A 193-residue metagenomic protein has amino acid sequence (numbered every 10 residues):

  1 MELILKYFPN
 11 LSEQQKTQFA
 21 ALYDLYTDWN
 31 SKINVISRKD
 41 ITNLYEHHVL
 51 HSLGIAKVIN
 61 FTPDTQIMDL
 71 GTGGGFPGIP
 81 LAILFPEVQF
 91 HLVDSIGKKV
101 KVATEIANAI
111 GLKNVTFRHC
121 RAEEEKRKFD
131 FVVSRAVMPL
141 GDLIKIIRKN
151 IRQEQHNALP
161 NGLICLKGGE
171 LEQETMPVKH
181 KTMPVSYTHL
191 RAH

Functional and structural regions predicted by a protein language model:
M1-Y23: N-terminal auxiliary segments of SAM/dcSAM-dependent transferases
N30, I106-A107, I151: Conserved hydrophobic residues forming the short capping helix/wall of the S-adenosyl-L-methionine
K32, I36: Residue-level hotspots at or immediately adjacent to binding/recognition sites across diverse folds
R38-G54: Conserved SAM-binding loop and adjacent beta-strand
L53-K128, V133-V137, I144: Conserved SAM/SAH cofactor-binding pocket of Class I
I146-Y187: C-terminal substrate-binding/active-site "lid" region of AdoMet-derived donor-dependent transferases
T188-H193: Conserved small/polar residues in nucleotide/adenosyl-binding loops
